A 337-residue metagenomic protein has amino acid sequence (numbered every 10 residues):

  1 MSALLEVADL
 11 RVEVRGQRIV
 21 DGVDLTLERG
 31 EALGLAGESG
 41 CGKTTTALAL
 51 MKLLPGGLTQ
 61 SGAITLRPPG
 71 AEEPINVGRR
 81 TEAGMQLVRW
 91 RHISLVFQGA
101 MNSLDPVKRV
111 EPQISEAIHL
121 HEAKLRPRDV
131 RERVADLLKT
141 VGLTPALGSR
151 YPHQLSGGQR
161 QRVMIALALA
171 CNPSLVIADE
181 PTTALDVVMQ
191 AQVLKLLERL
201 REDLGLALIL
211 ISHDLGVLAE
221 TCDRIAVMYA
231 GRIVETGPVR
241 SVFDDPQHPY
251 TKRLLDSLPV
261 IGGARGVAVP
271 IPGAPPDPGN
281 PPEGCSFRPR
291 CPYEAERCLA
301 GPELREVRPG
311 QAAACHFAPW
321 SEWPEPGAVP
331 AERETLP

Functional and structural regions predicted by a protein language model:
A3, P74, T236-P337: Short catalytic/signature loops enriched in Gly
L5, V20-G22, V88: Conserved structural motif at the start of ABC-family nucleotide-binding domains
E38, K52, I177-P181, L185-G266: P-loop NTP-binding/switch modules centered on Walker-like glycine-rich loops
A71-S94, P112, L120, P127 (+2 more regions): ABC ATPase NBD coupling module
R128-A146, L255-D256: Conserved ABC ATPase "signature" region
Y151-L155, Q159: Conserved ABC ATPase signature
A170-S174: A short, proline-enriched helix->beta-strand linker immediately N-terminal to the Walker B motif in ABC-type P-loop
